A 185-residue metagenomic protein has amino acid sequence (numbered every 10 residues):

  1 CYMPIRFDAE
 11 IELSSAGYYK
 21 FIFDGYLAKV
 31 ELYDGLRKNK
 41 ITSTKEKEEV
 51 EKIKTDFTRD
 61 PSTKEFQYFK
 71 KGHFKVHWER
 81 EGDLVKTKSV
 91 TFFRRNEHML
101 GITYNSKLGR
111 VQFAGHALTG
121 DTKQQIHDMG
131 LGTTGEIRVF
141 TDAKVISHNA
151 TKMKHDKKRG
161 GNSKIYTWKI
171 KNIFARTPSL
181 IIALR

Functional and structural regions predicted by a protein language model:
C1, G35-N39, H73-H77: Charged, low-complexity, helix/coiled-coil-prone segments
C1-G17: Bacterial Sec signal peptide processing site at the extreme N-terminus
Y2, Y18-Y19, Y26, Y33 (+3 more regions): Sequence-level detector for tyrosine residue identity
D8, G17-E48, K52: Post-signal-peptide N-terminal segment of Sec-exported extracytoplasmic proteins
S15, Y19-F21, K29, G35 (+4 more regions): Residues in flexible loops and secondary-structure boundaries
S15-Y26, E31-L32, G120-G135: N-terminal short leaders/motifs
K54-R185: Mature, soluble, non-transmembrane domains
